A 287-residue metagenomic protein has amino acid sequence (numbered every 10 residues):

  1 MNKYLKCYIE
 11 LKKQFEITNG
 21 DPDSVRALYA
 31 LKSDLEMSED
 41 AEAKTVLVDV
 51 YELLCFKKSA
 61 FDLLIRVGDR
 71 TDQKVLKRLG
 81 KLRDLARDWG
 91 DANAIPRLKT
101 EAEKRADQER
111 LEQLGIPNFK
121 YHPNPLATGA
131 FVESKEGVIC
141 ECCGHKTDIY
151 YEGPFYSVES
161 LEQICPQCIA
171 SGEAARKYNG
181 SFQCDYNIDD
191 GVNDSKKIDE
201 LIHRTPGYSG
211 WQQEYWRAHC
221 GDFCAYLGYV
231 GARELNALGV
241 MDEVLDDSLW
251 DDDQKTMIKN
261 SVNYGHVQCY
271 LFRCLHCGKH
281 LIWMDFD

Functional and structural regions predicted by a protein language model:
M1-E10, M37-K44, D72-V75: Generic helix N-cap/helix-start motif at coil->alpha-helix transitions
E16-D34, E42-D49, L53-R70, G80-D287: Preference for intrinsically disordered or flexible, low-complexity segments and adjacent hinge/connector residues
